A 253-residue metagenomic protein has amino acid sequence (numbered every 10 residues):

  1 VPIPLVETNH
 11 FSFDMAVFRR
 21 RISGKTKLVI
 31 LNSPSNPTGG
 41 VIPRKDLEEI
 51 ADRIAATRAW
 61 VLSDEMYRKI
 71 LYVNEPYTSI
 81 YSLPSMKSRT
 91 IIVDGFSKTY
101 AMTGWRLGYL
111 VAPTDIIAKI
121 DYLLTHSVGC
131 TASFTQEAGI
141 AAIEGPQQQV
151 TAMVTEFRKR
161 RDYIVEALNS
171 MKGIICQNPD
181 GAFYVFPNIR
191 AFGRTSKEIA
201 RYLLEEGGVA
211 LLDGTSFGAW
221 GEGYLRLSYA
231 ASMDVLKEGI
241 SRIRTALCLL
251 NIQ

Functional and structural regions predicted by a protein language model:
V1-Q253: PLP-dependent class I/II
